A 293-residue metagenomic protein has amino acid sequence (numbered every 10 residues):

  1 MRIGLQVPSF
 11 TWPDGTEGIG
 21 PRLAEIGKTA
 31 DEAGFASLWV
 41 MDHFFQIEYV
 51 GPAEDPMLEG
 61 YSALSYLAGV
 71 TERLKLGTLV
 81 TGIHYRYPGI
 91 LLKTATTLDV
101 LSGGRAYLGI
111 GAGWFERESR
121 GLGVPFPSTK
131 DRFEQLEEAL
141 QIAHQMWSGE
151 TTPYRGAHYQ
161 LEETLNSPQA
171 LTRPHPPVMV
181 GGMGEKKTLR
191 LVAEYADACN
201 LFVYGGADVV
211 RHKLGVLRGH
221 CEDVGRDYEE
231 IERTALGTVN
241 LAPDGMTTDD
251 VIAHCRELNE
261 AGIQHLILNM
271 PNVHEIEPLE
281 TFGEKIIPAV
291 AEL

Functional and structural regions predicted by a protein language model:
M1-V70, P176, N269, V273 (+2 more regions): N-terminal beta1-alpha1-beta2 module of alpha/beta enzyme domains
I3-V7, L38-V40, K75-T78, A106-I110 (+4 more regions): Hydrophobic faces of well-ordered beta-strands that scaffold small-molecule active sites in alpha/beta enzyme cores
V7, D31, A36, K130-T172 (+1 more regions): An alpha-helical appendage that flanks or caps ligand/catalytic pockets
V7-G20, T81-G89, P174-G184, G237-D249: Active-site mouth loops of central-metabolism enzymes
E17-A30, L91-T94, G181-L191, G245-L258: Short, acidic/polar
V50-P52, T78, Y87-Y195, R211-D223 (+1 more regions): Internal, glycine-rich beta/alpha segment that forms the wall or movable "lid" of small-molecule/cofactor binding
S65-G69, K75-H84: Structural motif corresponding to the early beta-alpha repeats
V70-R73, S102, L191-C199, G262-I263: Glycine-enriched alpha-helix->loop->beta-strand junction motifs that scaffold or abut catalytic
